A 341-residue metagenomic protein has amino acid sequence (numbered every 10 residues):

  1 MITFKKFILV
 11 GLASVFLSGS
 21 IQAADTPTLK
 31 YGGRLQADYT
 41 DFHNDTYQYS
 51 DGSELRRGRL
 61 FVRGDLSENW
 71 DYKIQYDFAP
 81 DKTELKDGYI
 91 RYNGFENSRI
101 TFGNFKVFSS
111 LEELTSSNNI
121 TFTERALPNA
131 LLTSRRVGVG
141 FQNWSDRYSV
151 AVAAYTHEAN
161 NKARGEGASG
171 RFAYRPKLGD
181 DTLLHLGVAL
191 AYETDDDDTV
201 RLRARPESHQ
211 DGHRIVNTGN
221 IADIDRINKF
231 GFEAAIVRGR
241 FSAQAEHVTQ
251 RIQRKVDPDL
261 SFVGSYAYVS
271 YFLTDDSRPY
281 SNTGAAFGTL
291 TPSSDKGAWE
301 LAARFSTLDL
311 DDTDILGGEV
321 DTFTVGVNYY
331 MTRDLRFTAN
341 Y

Functional and structural regions predicted by a protein language model:
M1-L9: Bacterial N-terminal signal peptides that target proteins for export
K5, E54, L131-L132, R226 (+1 more regions): Short hydrophobic/aromatic segments of transmembrane alpha-helices and their interfaces
V10-S18: Bacterial N-terminal signal peptides
G19-A23: Sec/Tat signal peptide C-region and signal peptidase I cleavage site
D25-D196, Y266-S293, E300-T313: Outer membrane beta-barrel
T26, D45-Q48, Y92, T199-Y341: Outer-membrane beta-barrel pore domains
